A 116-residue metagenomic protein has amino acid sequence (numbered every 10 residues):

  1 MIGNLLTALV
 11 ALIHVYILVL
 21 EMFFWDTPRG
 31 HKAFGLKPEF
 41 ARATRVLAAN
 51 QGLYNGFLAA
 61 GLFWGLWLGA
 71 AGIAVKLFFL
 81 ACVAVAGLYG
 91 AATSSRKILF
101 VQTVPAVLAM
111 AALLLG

Functional and structural regions predicted by a protein language model:
M1-F23: N-terminal signal-anchor transmembrane alpha helix
E21-F24, G69, T93-S94, G116: Short helix-capping/hinge motifs at transmembrane helix termini and TM-loop junctions
M22-T44: Cytosolic, membrane-interface loops and tails of multi-pass inner-membrane proteins
A41-F57: Interfacial helix-start motif at the membrane-water boundary
G52-F63, A106: Core segments of transmembrane alpha-helices that mediate helix-helix packing or line hydrophobic substrate/ligand
F63-L88, A92-V104: Transmembrane helix-loop-helix
P105-G116: Small-residue-rich segments of transmembrane alpha-helices in multi-pass membrane proteins, especially helix faces
